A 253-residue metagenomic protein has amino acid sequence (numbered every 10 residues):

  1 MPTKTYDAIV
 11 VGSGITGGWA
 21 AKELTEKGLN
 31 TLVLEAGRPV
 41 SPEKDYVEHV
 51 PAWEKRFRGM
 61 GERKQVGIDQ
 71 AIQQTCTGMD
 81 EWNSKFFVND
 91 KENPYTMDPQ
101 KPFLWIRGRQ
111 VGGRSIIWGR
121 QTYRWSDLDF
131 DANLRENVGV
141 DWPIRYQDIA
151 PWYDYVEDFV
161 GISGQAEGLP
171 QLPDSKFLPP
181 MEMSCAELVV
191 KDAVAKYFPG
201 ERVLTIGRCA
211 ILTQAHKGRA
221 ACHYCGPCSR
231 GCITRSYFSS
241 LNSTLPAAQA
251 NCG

Functional and structural regions predicted by a protein language model:
T3-Y6: Core beta-strand elements of the Rossmann-like FAD/NAD(P) dinucleotide-binding domain in flavoenzyme oxidoreductases
A8-V33: N-terminal Rossmann-like FAD-binding beta1-loop-alpha1 element of flavoenzymes
G17, V40, T213: Flexible, glycine-rich phosphate/dinucleotide-binding loops and adjacent beta-alpha linkers at cofactor/substrate
T25-V47: Glycine-rich FAD pyrophosphate-binding loop
E43, Q110-V111: Glycine- and aromatic-enriched mobile tails/lids
Y46-E62: Acidic, Ser/Thr-rich peripheral helices and adjacent loops at domain boundaries
F57-N89, P94-L104, R109-Q110, I116-R124 (+2 more regions): Conserved redox-cofactor binding core of oxidoreductases
